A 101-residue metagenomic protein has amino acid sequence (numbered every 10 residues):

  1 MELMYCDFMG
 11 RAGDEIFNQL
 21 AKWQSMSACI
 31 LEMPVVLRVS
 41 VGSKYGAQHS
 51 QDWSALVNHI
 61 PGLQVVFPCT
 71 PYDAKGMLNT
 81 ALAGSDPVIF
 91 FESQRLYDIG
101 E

Functional and structural regions predicted by a protein language model:
M1-E101: Conserved thiamine diphosphate
